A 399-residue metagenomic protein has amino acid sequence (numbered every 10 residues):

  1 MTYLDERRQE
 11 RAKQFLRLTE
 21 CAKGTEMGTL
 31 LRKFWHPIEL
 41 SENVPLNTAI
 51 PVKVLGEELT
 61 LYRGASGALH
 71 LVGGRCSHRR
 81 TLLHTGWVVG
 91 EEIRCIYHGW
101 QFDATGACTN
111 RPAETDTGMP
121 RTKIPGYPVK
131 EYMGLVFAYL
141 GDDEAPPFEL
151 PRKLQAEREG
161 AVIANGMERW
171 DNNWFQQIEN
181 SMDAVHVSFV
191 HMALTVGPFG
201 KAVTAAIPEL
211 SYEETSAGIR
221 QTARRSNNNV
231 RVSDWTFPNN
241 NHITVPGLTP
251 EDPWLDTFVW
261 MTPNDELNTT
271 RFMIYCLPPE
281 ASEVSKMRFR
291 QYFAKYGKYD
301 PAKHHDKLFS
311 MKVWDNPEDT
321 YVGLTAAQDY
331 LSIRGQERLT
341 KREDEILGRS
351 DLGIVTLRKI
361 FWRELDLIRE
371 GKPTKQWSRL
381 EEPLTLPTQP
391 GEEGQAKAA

Functional and structural regions predicted by a protein language model:
M1-R32: A boundary/linker detector
T2-Y3, E39-V162, I207-S211, G218-R220 (+4 more regions): Rieske [2Fe-2S] iron-sulfur-binding domain
Y3-L4, A68, D143-A399: C-terminal catalytic domain of Rieske-type non-heme iron oxygenases
Q9-R11, E26-T29, P112-G118, S285-D300: Short, charge-rich amphipathic segments
F15-R17, E39-S41, P45, E149 (+2 more regions): Short, solvent-exposed coil/turn linker segments
T19-M27, T115-T117, I124-G126, R152-L154 (+2 more regions): Intrinsically disordered, low-complexity boundary segments flanking structured domains
